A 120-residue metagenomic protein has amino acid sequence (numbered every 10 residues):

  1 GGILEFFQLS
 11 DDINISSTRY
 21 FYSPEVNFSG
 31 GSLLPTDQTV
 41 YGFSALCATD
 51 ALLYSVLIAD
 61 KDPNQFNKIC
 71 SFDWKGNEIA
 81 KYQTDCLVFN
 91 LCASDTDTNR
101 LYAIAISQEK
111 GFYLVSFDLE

Functional and structural regions predicted by a protein language model:
G1, V56-A59, A103-S107: Recurrent small/Gly-Pro-centered beta-turn motifs in extracellular repeat architectures
G2-E5, I69, K110-L114: Structural signal for beta-propeller blades
F7-R19, I79, F117-E120: Short loop/turn segments immediately following beta-strands, especially the blade-tip and inter-blade linker loops
S10-Q38, C86, D95: Surface-exposed loop and turn segments in beta-propeller and other repeat-based domains that flank or scaffold
P35-F72: Loop/turn-rich, solvent-exposed surfaces of beta-rich toroidal or solenoidal domains
Y41-L46, L87-T96: Conserved beta-propeller blade repeats
Q65-E78, L114-E120: Beta-propeller blade signature
L91-E120: Blade-level signature of beta-propeller repeat domains, shared across WD40, Kelch, NHL, RCC1 and BNR/Asp-box propellers
